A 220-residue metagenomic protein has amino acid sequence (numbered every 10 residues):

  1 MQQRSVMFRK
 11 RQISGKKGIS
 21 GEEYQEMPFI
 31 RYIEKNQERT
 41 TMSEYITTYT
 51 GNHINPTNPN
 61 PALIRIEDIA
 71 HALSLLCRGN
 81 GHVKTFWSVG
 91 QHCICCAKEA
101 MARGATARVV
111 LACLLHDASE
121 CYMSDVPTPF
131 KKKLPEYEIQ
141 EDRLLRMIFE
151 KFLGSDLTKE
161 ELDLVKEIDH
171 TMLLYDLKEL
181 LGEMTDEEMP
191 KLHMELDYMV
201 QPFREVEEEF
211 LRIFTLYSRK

Functional and structural regions predicted by a protein language model:
Q3-R4, Y24: Cationic, low-complexity basic patches in intrinsically disordered or flexible, solvent-exposed regions
M7-F8, E22, E38-M42: Extreme N-termini of proteins with methionine-enriched Sec-type signal peptides or N-terminal signal-anchor
R11-K17, T47, C77: Compositionally biased, low-complexity repeat tracts
Q12-G18, E22-E26, E34-K35: Charged/polar low-complexity intrinsically disordered segments
F29-K220: Metal-dependent phosphohydrolase cores
